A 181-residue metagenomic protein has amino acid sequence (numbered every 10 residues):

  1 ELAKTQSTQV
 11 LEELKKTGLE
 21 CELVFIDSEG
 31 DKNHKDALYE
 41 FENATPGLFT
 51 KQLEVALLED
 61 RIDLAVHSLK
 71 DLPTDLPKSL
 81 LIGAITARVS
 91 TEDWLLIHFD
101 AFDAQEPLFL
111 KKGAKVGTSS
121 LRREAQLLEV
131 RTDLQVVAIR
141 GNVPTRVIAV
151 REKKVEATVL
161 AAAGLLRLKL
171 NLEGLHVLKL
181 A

Functional and structural regions predicted by a protein language model:
E1-A181: Domain-level signature for soluble enzymes in the chorismate/prephenate branch of the shikimate pathway
